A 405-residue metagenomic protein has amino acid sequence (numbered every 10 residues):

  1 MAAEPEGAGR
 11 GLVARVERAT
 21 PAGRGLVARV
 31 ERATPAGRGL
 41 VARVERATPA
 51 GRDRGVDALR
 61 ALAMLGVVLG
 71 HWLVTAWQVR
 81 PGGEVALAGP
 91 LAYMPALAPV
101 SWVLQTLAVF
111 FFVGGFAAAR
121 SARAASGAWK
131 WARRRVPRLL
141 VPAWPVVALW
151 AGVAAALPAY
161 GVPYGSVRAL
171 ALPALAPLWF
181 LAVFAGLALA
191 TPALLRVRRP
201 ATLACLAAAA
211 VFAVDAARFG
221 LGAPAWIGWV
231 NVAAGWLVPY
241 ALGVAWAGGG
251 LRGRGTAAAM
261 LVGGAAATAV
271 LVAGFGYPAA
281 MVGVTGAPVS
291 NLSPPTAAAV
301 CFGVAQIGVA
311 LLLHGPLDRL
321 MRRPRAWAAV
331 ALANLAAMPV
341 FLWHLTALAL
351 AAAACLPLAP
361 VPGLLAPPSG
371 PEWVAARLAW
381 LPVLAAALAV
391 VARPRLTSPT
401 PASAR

Functional and structural regions predicted by a protein language model:
A2-E6, R43-R405: Alpha-helical transmembrane segments and their immediate juxtamembrane cytosolic regions
R10-T48: Long, intrinsically disordered low-complexity tandem-repeat segments
